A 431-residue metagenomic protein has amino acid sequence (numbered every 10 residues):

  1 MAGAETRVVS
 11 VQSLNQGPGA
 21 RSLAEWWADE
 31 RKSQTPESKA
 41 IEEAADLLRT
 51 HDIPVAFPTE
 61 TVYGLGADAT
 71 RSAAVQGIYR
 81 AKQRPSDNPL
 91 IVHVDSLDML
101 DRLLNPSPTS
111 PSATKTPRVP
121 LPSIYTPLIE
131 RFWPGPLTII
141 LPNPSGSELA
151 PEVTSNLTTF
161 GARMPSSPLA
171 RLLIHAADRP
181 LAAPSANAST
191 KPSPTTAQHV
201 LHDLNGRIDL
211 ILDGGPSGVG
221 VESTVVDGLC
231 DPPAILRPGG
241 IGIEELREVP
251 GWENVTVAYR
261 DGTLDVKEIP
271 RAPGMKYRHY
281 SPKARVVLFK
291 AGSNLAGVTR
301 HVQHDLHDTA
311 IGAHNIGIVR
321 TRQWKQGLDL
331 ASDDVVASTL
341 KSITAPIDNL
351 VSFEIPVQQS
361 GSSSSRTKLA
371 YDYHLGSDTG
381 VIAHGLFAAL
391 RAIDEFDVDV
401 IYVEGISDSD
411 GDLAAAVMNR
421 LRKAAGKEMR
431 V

Functional and structural regions predicted by a protein language model:
M1-V431: Active-site-adjacent structural elements in enzyme catalytic cores
